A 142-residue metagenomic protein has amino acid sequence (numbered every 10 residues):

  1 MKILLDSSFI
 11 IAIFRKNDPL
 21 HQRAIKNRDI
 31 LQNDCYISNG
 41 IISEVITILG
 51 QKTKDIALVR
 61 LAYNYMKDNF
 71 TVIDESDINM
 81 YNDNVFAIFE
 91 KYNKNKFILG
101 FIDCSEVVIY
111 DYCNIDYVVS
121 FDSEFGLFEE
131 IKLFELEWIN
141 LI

Functional and structural regions predicted by a protein language model:
M1-I37, Q51-Y63, I142: Short, well-structured N-terminal submotif of metal-dependent ribonuclease cores
F9, T47, E106-I109: Hydrophobic side chains within alpha-helical segments
I10, I42, F125-G126: A generic structural signal for short hydrophobic patches within well-formed alpha-helices
S38, I102, F121: Replace "coordinates the UDP/GDP/TDP-sugar" with "coordinates nucleotide-activated sugar donors
I46-I78, A87: Active-site-proximal, substrate-binding regions of enzyme catalytic domains and RNA-binding/basic surfaces
V72-Y117: Active-site neighborhoods of divalent-metal-dependent phosphate/nucleic-acid chemistry enzymes
V107, Y112-I142: Acidic, PIN/NYN-like endoribonuclease modules and their adjacent C-terminal/linker elements
